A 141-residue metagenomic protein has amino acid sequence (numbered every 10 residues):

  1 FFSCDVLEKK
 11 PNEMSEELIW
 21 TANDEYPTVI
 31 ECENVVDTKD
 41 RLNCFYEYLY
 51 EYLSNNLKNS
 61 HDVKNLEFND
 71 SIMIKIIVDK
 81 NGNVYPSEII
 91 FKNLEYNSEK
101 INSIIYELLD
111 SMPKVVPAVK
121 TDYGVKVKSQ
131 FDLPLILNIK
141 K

Functional and structural regions predicted by a protein language model:
C4-K141: Charge-biased low-complexity segments
